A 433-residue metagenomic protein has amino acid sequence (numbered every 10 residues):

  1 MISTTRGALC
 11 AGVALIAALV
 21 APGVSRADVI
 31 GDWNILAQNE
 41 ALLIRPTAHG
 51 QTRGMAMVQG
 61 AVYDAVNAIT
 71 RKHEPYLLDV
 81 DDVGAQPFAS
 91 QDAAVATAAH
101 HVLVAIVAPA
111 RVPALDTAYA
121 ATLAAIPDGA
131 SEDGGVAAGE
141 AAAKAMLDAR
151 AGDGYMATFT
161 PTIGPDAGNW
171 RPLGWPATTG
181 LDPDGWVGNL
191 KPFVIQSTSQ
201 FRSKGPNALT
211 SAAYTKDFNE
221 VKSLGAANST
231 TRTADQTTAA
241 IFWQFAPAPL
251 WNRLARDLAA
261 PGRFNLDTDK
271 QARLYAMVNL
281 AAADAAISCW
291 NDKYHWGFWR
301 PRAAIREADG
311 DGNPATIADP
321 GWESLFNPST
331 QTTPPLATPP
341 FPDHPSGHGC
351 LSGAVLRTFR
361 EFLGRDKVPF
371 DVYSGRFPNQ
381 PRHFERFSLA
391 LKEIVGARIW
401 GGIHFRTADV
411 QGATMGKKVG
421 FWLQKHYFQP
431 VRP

Functional and structural regions predicted by a protein language model:
M1-G12: Bacterial N-terminal signal peptides that target proteins for export
C10-V20: Bacterial N-terminal signal peptides
L19-A27: Bacterial Sec-dependent signal peptides at the C-terminal "C-region" and cleavage site
A27-P433: Acidic/polar surface patches and capping/hinge elements
